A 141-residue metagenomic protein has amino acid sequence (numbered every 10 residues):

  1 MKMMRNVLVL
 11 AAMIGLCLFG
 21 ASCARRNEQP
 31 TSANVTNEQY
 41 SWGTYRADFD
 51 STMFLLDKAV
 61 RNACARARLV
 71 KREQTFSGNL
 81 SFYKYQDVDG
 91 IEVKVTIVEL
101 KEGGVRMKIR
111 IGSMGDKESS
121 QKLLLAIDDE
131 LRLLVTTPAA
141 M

Functional and structural regions predicted by a protein language model:
M1-A12: Bacterial N-terminal signal peptides that target proteins for export
L18-S22: C-terminal motif of bacterial Sec signal peptides marking the signal peptidase cleavage site
A24-M141: Ser/Thr-rich, low-complexity intrinsically disordered terminal regions
